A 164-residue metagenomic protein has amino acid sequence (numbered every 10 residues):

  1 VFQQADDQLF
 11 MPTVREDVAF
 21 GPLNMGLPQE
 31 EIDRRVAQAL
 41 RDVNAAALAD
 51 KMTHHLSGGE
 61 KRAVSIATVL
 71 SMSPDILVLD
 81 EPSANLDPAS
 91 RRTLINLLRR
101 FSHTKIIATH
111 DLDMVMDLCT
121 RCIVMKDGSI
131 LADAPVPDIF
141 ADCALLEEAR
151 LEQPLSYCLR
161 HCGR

Functional and structural regions predicted by a protein language model:
E30-L48: Conserved ABC ATPase "signature" region
M52-L56, E60: Conserved ABC ATPase signature
L77-D80: Catalytic Walker B motif of ABC-type/P-loop ATPase nucleotide-binding domains
D87: ABC-family nucleotide-binding domains
T109-H110: H-loop/switch region of ABC-family ATPase nucleotide-binding domains
V115-D117: A short, surface-exposed alpha-helical micro-motif characterized by mixed small hydrophobic and charged/polar residues
S129-E152: Conserved beta-strand-loop-alpha-helix hinge in the C-terminal portion of ABC ATPase nucleotide-binding domains
